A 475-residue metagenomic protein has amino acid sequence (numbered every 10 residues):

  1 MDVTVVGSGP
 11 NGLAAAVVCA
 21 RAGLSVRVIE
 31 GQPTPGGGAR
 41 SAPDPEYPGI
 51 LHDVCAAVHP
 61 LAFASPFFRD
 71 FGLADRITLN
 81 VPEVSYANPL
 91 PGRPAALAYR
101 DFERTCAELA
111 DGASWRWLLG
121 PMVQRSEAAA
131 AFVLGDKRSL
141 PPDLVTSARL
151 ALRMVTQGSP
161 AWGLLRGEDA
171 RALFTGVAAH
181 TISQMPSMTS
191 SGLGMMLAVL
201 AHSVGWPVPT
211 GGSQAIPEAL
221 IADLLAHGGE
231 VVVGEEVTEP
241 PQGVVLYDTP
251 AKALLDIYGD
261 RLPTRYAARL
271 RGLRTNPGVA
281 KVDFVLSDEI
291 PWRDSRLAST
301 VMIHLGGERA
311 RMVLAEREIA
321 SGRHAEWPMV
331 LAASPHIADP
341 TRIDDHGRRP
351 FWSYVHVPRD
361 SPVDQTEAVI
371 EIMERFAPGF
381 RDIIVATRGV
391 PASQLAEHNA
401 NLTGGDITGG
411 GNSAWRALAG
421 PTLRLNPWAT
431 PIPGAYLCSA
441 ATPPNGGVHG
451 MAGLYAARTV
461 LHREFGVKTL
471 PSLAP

Functional and structural regions predicted by a protein language model:
D2-A128, G411: N-terminal glycine-rich phosphate/pyrophosphate-binding loop and immediately adjacent elements
P91-T189: Rossmann-like flavin
S114, E289-I290, R323-A325, S361-A400: Flavin-binding catalytic cores
E168-Q184, W327-L331, G379-P443: A glycine-rich dinucleotide-binding beta-alpha-beta segment and adjacent secondary-structure elements that constitute
M196-V237: Helical element adjacent to the flavin cofactor pocket in flavoenzyme catalytic cores
V233-D344: Mid-domain catalytic core of redox enzymes that form a hydrophobic substrate pocket/lid adjacent to a catalytic redox
C438-L461: A conserved FAD-binding loop/helix module that cradles the flavin
R463-P475: Active-site-proximal substrate-binding core of FAD-dependent oxidoreductases
